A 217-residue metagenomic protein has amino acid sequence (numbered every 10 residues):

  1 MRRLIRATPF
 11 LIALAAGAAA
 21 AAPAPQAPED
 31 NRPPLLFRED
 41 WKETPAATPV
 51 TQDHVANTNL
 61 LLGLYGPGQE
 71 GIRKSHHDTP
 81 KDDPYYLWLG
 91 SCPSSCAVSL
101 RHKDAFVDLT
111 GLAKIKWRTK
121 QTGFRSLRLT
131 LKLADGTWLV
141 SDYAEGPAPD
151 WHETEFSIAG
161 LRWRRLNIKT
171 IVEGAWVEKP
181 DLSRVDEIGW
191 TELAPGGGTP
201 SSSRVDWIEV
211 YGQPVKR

Functional and structural regions predicted by a protein language model:
M1-R6: Positively charged n-region of N-terminal signal peptides that target proteins for export
T8-A18: Bacterial N-terminal signal peptides
A22-R217: Beta-rich carbohydrate-recognition modules and glycan-binding surfaces
